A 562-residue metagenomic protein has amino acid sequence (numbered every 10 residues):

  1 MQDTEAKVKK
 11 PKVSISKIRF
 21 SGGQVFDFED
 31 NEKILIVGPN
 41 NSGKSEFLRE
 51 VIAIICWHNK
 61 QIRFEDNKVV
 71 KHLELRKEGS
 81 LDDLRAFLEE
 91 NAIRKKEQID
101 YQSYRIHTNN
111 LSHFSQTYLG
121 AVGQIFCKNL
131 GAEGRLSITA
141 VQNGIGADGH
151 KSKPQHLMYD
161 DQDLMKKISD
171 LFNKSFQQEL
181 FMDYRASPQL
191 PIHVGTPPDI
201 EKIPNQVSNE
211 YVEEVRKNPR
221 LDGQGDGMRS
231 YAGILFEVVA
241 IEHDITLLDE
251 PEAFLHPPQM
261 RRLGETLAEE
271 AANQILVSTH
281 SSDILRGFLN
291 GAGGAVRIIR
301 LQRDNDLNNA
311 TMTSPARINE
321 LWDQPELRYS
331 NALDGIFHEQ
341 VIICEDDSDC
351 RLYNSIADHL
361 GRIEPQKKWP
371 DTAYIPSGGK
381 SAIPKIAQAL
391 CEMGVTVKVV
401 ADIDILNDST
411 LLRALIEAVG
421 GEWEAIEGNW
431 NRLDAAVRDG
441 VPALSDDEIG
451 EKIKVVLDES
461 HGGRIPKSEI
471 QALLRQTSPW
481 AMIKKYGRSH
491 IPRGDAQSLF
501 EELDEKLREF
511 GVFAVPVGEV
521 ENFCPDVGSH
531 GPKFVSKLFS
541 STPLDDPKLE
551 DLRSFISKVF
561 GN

Functional and structural regions predicted by a protein language model:
M1-K10, K17-S21, V25-D27, L35 (+9 more regions): Acidic, Mg2+-coordinating catalytic modules of nucleic-acid enzymes
M1-W57, K202-D334, D546-N562: Switch/communication elements of ASCE P-loop NTPase nucleotide-binding domains
Q2-D3, E50-G146: Conserved P-loop NTP-binding catalytic core
Q2-K9, K128-S230, F236-I245, S409: Extended helical coiled-coil dimerization/tether regions that scaffold and oligomerize large DNA-maintenance assemblies
G22, E32, N40, Y184-A186 (+4 more regions): Short, flexible loop/turn elements at secondary-structure junctions
D161, M165, M260, D349-C350 (+1 more regions): Generic alpha-helical secondary structure
S169, G264-A268, L285, L289 (+2 more regions): Short amphipathic alpha-helical segments and helix-helix/interface helices
S187-P188, A253, I405-L406: Positions that flank functional sites
